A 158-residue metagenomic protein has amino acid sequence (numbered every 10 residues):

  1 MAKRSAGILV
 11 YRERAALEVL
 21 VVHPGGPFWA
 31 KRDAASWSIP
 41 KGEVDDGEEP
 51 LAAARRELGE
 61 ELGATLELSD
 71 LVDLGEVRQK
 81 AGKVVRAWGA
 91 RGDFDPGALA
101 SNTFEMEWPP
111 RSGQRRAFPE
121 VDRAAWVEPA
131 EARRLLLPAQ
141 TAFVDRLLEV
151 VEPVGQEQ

Functional and structural regions predicted by a protein language model:
M1-I39, W88: N-terminal strand-loop-strand
R14-L17, G26-W29, D45-D46, A81-G82 (+1 more regions): Short, charged/polar surface micro-motifs in flexible loops or helix N-caps
K31, G47, L135: Residues that scaffold the ATP/ADP-binding catalytic core of kinase and kinase-like folds
R32-A34, S38, P50, A64 (+2 more regions): Membrane-topology and secretion signals of cell-surface/extracellular proteins
I39-D73, E128: The catalytic Nudix box helix
E76-G113, A125, L147: Active-site-adjacent beta-strand/loop module that shapes the phosphate/pyrophosphate-binding cleft
R116-D122: Non-DNA-binding regulatory cores of transcription-related proteins, predominantly C-terminal effector-binding
A125, P129-Q158: Charged phosphate-binding loop/patch that engages nucleotide di/tri-phosphates or the phosphate backbone of nucleic
